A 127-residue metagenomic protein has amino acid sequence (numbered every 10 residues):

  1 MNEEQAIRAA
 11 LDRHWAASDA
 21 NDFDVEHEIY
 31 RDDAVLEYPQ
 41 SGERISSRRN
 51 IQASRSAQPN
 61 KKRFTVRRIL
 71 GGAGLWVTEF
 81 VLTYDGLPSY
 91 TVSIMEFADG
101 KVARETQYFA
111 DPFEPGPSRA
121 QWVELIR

Functional and structural regions predicted by a protein language model:
M1-D32, G116, A120-R127: Short, low-complexity N-terminal intrinsically disordered segments enriched in polar/charged residues
N2, Q52-R127: A beta-strand edge to alpha-helix "cap/lid" segment located at domain peripheries
E4-A6, F23-G74: A solvent-exposed, acidic/Ser-Thr-rich amphipathic alpha-helical stretch
A6, A17, I29, Q40 (+2 more regions): Intrinsically disordered, low-complexity segments enriched in glycine/proline and serine/threonine
H14-A17, L36-E37, E79: Alpha-helix C-capping/helix-to-loop hinge sites
D19, A34, Y84-G86: Flexible interhelical turns and helix-capping residues at alpha-helix boundaries within structured domains
